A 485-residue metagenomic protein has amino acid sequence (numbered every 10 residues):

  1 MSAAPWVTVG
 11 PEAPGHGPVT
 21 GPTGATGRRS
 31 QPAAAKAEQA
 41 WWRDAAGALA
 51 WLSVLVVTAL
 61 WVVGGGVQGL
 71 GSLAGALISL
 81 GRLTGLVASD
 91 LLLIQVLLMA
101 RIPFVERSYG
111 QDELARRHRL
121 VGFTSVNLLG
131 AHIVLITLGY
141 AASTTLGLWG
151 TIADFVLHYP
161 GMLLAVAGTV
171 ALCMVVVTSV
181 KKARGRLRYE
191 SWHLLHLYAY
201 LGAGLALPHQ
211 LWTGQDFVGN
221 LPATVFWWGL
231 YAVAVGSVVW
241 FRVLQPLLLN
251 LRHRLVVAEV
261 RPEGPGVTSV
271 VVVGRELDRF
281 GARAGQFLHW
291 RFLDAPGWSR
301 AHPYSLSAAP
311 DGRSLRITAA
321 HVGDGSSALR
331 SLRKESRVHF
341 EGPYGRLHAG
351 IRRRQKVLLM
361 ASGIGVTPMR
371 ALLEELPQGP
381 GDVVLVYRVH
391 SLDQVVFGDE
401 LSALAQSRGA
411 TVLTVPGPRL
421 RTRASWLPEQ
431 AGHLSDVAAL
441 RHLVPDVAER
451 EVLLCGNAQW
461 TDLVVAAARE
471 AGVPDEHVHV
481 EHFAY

Functional and structural regions predicted by a protein language model:
S2-L49, L201-P208, D324-G325, L329 (+1 more regions): Reductase modules of NAD(P)H-dependent flavoproteins
E38-V239: Membrane-embedded alpha-helical bundles of multi-pass integral membrane proteins
G81, L247-E341, H348, K356 (+4 more regions): Ferredoxin-reductase
H118, H196, G285, G365 (+1 more regions): Short, conserved phosphate/pyrophosphate- and ester-handling motifs at nucleotide-, phospho-/glycolipid
R188, P222-G229, V239-P262: Canonical alpha-helical transmembrane segment with a positive-inside/aromatic-interface signature
V357-M360, E451-L453: Conserved beta-strand elements of the Class I
V366-Q378: Histidine-anchored nucleotide/phosphate-binding helix
